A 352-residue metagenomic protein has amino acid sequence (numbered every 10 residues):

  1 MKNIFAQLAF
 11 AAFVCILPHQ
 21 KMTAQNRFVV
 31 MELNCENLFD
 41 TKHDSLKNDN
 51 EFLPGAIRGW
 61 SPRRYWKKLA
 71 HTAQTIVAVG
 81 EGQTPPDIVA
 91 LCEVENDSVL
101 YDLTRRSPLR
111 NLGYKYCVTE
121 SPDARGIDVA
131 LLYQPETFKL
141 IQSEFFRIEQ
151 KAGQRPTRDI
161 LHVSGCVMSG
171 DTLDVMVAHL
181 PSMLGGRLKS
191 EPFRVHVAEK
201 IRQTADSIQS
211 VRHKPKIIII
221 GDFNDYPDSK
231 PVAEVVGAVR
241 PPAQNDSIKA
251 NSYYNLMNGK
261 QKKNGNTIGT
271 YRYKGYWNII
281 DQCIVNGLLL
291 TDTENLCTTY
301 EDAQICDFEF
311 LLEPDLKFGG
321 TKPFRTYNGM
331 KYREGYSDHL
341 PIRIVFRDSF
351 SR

Functional and structural regions predicted by a protein language model:
M1-N26: Bacterial Sec-dependent N-terminal signal peptides
M22-G113, C117-V129, K317-G320, M330 (+1 more regions): N-terminal, active-site-proximal structural segment of metallo-dependent hydrolase catalytic domains
V29-E32, D87-C92, K115-V118, A130-Y133 (+8 more regions): Structural recognition of the beta-strand scaffold that forms the well-ordered cores of secreted hydrolase catalytic
C35, V94-L180: Structured beta-strand-rich core segments of catalytic domains in phosphoester-bond hydrolases
D40-T41, S98-Y101, R125-D128, L184-R187 (+2 more regions): Extracytoplasmic/secreted cell-surface and envelope-processing proteins
L46-D49, V175-S190: Active-site His/acidic residue clusters
A56-R63, P85-L91, V118-T119, E149-K151 (+4 more regions): Second-shell loop/turn segments in exported
Q203, S207-I217, D225-R352: Metal-dependent phosphoester-hydrolase catalytic domains
